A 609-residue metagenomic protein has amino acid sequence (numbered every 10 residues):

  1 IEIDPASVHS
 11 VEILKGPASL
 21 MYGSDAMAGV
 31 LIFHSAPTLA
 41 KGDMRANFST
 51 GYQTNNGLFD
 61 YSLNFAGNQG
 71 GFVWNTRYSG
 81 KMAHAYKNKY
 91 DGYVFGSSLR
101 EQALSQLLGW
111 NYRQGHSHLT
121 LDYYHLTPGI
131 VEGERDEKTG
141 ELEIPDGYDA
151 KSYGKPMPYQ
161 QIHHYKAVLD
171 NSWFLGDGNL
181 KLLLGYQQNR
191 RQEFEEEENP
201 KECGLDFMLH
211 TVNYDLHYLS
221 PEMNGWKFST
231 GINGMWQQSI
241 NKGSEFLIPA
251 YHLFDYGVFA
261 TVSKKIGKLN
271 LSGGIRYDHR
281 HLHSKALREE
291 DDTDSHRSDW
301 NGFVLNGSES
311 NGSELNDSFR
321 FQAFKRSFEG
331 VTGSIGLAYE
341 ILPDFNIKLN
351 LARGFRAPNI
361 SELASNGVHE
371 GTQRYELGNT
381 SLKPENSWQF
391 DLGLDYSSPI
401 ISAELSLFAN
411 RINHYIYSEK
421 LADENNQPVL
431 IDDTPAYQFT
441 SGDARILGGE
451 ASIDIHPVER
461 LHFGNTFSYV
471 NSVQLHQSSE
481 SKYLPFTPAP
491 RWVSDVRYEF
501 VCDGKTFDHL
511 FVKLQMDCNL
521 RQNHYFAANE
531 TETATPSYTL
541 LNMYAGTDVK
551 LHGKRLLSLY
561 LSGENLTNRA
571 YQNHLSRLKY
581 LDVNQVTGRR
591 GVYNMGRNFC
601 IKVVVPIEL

Functional and structural regions predicted by a protein language model:
I1-I3, I13, D25-S49, Y61-L63: N-terminal periplasmic accessory domains that precede and gate Gram-negative outer-membrane beta-barrel machines
T50-N56, Q69, G80-H84, Y112-Q114 (+15 more regions): Transmembrane beta-strands of outer-membrane beta-barrel pores
N56-M82, G92-V131, Y159-G176, E222-M223 (+4 more regions): Transmembrane beta-barrel wall of Gram-negative outer-membrane proteins
A83-A85, F95-S97, E101, G115-G176 (+5 more regions): Flexible loop and strand-edge segments within Gram-negative outer membrane beta-barrel domains
E202-H217, L377-K383, Q389, S398 (+2 more regions): Outer membrane beta-barrel strand-and-loop segments of large Gram-negative receptors, especially TonB-dependent
M223-S229, N233-M235, G243-I412: Structural signature of Gram-negative outer-membrane beta-barrels, strongest in the C-terminal barrel of TonB-dependent
R356, R411-H414, S418, C518-Y525 (+1 more regions): C-terminal beta-signal and adjacent terminal beta-strands/loops of Gram-negative outer-membrane beta-barrel proteins
F408-R411, V429-Q522: Gram-negative outer-membrane beta-barrel transporters
